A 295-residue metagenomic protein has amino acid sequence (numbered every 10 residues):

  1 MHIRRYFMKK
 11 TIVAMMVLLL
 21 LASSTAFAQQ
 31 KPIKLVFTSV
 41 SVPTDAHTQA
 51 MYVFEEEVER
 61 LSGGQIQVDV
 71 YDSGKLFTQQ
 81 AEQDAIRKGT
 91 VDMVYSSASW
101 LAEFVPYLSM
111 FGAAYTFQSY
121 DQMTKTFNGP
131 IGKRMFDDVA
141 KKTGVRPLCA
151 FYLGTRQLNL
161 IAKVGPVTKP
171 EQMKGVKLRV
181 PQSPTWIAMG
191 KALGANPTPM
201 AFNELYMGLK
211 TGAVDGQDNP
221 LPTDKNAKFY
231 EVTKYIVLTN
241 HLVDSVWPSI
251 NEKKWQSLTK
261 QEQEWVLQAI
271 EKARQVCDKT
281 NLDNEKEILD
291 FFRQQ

Functional and structural regions predicted by a protein language model:
M1-K34: Short, low-complexity disordered leader/linker segments with a strong preference for bacterial N-terminal type II
R4, Q29-M123, I131, D138-Q295: N-terminal secretory/targeting leader peptides
L21, P130-M135: Transmembrane alpha-helix boundary/anchor motif
